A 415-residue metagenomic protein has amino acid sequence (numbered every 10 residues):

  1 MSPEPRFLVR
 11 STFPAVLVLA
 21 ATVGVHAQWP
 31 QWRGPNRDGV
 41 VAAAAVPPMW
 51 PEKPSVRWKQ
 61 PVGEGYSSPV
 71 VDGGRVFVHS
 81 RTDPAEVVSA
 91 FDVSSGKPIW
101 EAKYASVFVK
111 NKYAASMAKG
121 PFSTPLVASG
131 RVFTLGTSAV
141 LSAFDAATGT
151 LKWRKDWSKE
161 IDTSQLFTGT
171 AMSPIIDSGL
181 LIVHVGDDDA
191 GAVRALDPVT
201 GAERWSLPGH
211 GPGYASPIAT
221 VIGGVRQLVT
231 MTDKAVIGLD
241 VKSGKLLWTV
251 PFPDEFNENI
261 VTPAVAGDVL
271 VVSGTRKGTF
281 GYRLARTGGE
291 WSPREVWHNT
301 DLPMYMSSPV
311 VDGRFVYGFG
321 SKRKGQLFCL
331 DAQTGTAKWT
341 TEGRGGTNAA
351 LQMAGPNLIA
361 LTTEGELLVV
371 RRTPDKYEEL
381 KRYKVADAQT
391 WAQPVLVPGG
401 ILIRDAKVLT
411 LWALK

Functional and structural regions predicted by a protein language model:
M1-R10: N-terminal secretory signal peptides that target proteins for export/translocation
S11-G24: Bacterial N-terminal signal peptides
T22, H26-K415: Noncatalytic, solvent-exposed loop/strand surfaces of beta-propeller-type extracellular/periplasmic domains
